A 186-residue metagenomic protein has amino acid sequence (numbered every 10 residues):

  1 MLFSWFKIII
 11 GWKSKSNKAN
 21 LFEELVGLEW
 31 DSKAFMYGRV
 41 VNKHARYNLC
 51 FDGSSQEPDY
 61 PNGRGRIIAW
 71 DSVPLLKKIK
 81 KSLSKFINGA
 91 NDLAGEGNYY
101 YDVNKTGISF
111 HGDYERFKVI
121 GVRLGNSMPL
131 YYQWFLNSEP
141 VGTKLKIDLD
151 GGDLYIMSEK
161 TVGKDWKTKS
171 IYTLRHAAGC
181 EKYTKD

Functional and structural regions predicted by a protein language model:
M1-D186: Non-heme Fe(II) oxygenase metal-center motifs and adjacent flexible, charged/small-residue loops
